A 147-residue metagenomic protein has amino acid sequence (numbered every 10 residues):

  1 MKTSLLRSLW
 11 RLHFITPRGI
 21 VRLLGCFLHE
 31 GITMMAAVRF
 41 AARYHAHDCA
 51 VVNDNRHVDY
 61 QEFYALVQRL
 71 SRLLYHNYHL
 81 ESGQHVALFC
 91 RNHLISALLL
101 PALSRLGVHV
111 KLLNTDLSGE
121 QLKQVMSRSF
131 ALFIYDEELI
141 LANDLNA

Functional and structural regions predicted by a protein language model:
K2-H13, F27-C49: A short N-terminal helical cap/helix-turn-helix that marks the beginning of AMP-binding/adenylate-forming
T16-L24: Short, contiguous pre-domain boundary segments
L23-I32, D144-A147: Flexible, low-complexity linker/hinge segments
C26-E30, R39, D48-L80, A87-H93 (+2 more regions): Conserved AMP-binding/adenylate-forming core of the ANL superfamily
L100, K111, T115-D144: Conserved ATP-dependent adenylate/AMP-binding module captured primarily in the ANL superfamily
S104: Anion (oxyanion) recognition and catalysis
G107: Structured binding elements
